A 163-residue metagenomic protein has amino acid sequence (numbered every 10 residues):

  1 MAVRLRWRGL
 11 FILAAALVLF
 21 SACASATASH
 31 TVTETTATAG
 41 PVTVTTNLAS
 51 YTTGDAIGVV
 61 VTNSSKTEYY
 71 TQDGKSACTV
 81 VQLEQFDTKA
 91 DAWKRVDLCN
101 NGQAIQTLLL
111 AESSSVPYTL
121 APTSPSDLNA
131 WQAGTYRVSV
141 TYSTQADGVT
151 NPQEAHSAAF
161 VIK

Functional and structural regions predicted by a protein language model:
A2-F11: Bacterial N-terminal signal peptides that target proteins for export
L19-A22: C-terminal motif of bacterial Sec signal peptides marking the signal peptidase cleavage site
A24-T27: Bacterial signal peptide processing site
V61-K66: Asparagine-centered strand-capping/turn motif at beta-strand->loop junctions
Y70-L110: The feature marks short-to-medium sequence segments in extracytoplasmic or secretory-pathway proteins
Y70-T71, N129, T144-A155: Beta-sandwich strand segments
Q103, S113-A133: Signal that preferentially marks extracellular ectodomain short beta-strand elements of beta-sandwich modules
W131-Y142: A short tyrosine-centered beta-strand micro-motif
